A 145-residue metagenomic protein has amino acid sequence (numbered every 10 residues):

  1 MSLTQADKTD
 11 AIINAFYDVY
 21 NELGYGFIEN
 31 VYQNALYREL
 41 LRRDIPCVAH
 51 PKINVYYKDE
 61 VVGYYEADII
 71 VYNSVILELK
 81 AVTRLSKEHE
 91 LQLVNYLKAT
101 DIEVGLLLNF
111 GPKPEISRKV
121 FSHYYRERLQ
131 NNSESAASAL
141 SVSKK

Functional and structural regions predicted by a protein language model:
M1-P46, P114, V120-K145: Solvent-exposed, charged helical/coil patches that constitute nucleic-acid or partner-interaction surfaces
G24, C47, A67-L85, Y96: Conserved catalytic cores of phosphodiester-cleaving nucleases, focusing on short active-site segments
L41-D59: A short acidic/basic microdomain associated with nuclease active sites
N54, V62, I76, V82-R84 (+1 more regions): Residue-level signature for short turns and capping positions that connect secondary-structure elements
G63-Y64, E90: Structural motif corresponding to alpha-helix initiation and N-cap regions
Y65-A67, P114: Change "...and in nucleic-acid phosphodiester-cleaving endonucleases..." to "...and in nucleic-acid processing enzymes
K80-S138, V142: Nucleic-acid nuclease catalytic cores
